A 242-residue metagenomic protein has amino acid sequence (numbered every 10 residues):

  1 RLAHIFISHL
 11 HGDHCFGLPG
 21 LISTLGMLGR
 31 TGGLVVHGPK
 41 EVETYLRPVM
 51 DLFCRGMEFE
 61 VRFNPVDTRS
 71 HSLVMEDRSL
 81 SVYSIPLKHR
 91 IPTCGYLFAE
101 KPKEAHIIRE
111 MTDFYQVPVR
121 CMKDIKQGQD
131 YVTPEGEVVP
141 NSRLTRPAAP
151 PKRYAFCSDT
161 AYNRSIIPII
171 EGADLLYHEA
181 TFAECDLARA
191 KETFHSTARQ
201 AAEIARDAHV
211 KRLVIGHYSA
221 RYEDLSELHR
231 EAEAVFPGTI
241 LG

Functional and structural regions predicted by a protein language model:
R1-H37, P65-D67: Active-site metal-binding motif and surrounding structural segment of the metallo-beta-lactamase
L2-H11, P39, Y154-T160, Y177-E179 (+2 more regions): Active-site neighborhood of phospho(di)ester-bond hydrolases with catalytic His/Asp-centered motifs
I7, L21, H195, Y222-E223: An N-terminally biased module of ancient metal coordination in phosphate/nucleic-acid-related enzymes
G17-T24, E223-E231: Metal-dependent catalytic neighborhoods of phosphoester/phosphodiester hydrolases
S23, P48-D51, E203: Short, well-ordered alpha-helices that flank and scaffold nucleotide-derived cofactor binding pockets
L25-T31, D51-E58: Arginine/glycine-rich "motif VI" loop of SF2 helicases in the C-terminal RecA-like domain
F53-V66, G238: A glycine-rich helix N-cap at a beta->alpha junction
D67-I215, S226-R230, V235: Metal-dependent phosphodiesterase/nuclease catalytic metal-binding core
